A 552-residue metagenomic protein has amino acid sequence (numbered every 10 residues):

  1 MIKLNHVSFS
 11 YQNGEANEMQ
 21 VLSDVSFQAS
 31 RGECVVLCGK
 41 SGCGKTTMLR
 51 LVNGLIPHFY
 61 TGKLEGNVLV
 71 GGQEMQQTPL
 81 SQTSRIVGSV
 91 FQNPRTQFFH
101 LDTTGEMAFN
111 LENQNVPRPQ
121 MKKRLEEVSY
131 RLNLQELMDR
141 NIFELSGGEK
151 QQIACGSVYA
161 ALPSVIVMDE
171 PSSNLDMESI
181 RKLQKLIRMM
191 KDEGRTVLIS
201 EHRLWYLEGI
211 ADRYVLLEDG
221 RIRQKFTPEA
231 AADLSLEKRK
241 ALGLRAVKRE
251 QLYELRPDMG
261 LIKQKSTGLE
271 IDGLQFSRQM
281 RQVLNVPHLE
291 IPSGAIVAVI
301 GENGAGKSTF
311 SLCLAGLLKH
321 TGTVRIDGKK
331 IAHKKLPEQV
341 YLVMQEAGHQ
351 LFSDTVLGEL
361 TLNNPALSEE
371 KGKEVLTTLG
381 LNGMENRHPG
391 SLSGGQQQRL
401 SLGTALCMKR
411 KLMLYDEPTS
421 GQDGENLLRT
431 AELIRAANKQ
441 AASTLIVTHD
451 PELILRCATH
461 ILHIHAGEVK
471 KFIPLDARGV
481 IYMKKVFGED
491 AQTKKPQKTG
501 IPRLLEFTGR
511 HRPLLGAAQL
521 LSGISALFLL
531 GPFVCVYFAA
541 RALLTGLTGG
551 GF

Functional and structural regions predicted by a protein language model:
N67-Q82, T323-P337: ABC ATPase NBD Q-loop/coupling interface
P119-L137, E369-M384: Conserved ABC ATPase "signature" region
N141-L145, E149, H388-L392, Q396: Conserved ABC ATPase signature
I166-D169, M413-D416: Catalytic Walker B motif of ABC-type/P-loop ATPase nucleotide-binding domains
E201-H202, T448-H449: H-loop/switch region of ABC-family ATPase nucleotide-binding domains
R221-L244, E468-K494: Conserved beta-strand-loop-alpha-helix hinge in the C-terminal portion of ABC ATPase nucleotide-binding domains
E489-L529, G549: Membrane-integrated ABC transporters
